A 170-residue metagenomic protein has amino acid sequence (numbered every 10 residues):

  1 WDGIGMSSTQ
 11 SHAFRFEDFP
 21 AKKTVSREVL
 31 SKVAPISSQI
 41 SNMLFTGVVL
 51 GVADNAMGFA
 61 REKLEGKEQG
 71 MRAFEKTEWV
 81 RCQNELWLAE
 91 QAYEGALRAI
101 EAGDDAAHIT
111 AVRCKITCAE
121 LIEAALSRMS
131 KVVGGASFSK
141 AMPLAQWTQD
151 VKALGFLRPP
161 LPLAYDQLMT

Functional and structural regions predicted by a protein language model:
W1-W87: Glycine-rich beta->alpha junctions and the first turn(s) of the following alpha-helix
T46, W79-C82, A107, A111 (+2 more regions): Hydrophobic packing residues in well-ordered alpha-helices of helical domains and bundles
G51, V80-W87, V112, I116-E123 (+2 more regions): Generic structural signal for well-ordered, non-transmembrane alpha-helical segments in soluble/cytosolic regions
G58, E62, Q91-E94, R98 (+3 more regions): Charged/polar positions within long, soluble alpha-helices
R61, E65-K67, V133, Y165-T170: Juxtamembrane/interfacial segments around transmembrane helices
K63, A99, L121, W147 (+1 more regions): Residues that form generic nucleotide/phosphate-binding pockets
E65, W87-A119, S130-F138: C-terminal helix-coil-helix/basic helical segment that borders enzyme active sites and/or dimer interfaces and provides
A136-T170: Glycine-rich phosphate/cofactor-binding loops in nucleotide/flavin-utilizing enzymes
